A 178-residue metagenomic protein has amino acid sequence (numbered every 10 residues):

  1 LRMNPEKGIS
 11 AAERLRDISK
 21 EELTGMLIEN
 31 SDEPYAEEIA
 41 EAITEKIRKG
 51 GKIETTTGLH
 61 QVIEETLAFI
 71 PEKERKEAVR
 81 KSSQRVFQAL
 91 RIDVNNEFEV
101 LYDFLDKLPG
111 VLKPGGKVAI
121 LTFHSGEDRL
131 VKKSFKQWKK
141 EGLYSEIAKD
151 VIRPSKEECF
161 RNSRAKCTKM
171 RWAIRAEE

Functional and structural regions predicted by a protein language model:
L1-E178: S-adenosyl-L-methionine-dependent methyltransferase catalytic core, i.e., the SAM/SAH-binding region
